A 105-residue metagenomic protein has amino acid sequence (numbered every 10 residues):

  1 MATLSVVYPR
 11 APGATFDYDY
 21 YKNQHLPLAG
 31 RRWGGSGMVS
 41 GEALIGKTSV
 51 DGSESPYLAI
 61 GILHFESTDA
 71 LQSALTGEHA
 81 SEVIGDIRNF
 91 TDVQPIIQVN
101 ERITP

Functional and structural regions predicted by a protein language model:
M1-P105: Macromolecular interaction modules
